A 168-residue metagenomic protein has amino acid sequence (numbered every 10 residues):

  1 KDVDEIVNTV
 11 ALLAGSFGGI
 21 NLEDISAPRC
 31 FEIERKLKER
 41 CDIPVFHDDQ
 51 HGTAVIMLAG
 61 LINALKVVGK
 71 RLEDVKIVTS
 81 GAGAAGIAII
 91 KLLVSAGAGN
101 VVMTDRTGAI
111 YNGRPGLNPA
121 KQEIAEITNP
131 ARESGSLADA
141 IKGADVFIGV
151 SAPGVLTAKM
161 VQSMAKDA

Functional and structural regions predicted by a protein language model:
K1, D105-G108, A152-G154: Glycine-rich beta-alpha junction loops
K1-K76: Glycine/serine-rich phosphate-binding loop and adjoining beta1-alpha1 elements at the start of nucleotide-handling
E5, S136, L156-M160: Short acidic active-site motifs
A11, R35, K91, A138-D139 (+1 more regions): Alpha-helical segments flanking ligand/cofactor-binding loops in enzyme cores
N21, V45-D48, V146-A168: ADP-ribose/adenylate-binding Rossmann-like module
P28-F31, I87, A140, V150 (+1 more regions): Transmembrane alpha-helical segments of multi-pass membrane transport proteins and ion-pumping complexes
R40-C41, G97, K166: Short, structured coil segments at secondary-structure junctions
V55-A144, I148: Glycine-rich phosphate/diphosphate-binding loop of Rossmann-like nucleotide-binding domains
